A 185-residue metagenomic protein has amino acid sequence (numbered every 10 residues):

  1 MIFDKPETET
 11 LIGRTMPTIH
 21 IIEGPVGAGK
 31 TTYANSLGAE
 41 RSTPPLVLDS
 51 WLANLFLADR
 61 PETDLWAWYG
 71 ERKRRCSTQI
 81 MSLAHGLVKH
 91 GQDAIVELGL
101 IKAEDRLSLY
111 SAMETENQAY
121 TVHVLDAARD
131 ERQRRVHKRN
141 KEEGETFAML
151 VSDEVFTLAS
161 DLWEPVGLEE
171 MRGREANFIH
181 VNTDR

Functional and structural regions predicted by a protein language model:
M1-L11, A112, D161-R185: NTP-dependent small-molecule kinase module
I19: Walker A (P-loop) ATP-phosphate-binding motif of ABC ATPase nucleotide-binding domains
I22: Hydrophobic anchor at the beta1->P-loop junction of P-loop NTPases
P25: P-loop (Walker A) phosphate-binding loop of NTP-binding proteins
A28, T32-Q92: Conserved substrate/cofactor phosphate-moiety recognition/catalytic segment in nucleotide-dependent phosphotransferases
S50-L52, D126-R132, R185: Conserved nucleotide-binding/hydrolysis micro-motifs of P-loop NTPases
E71-E116, Y120: Glycine-rich phosphate-binding loop used to anchor ATP phosphates in small-molecule kinases, encompassing both
M113-P165: A glycine- and Lys/Arg-enriched "phosphate-lid" helix/loop adjacent to the NTP-binding pocket of small-molecule kinases
